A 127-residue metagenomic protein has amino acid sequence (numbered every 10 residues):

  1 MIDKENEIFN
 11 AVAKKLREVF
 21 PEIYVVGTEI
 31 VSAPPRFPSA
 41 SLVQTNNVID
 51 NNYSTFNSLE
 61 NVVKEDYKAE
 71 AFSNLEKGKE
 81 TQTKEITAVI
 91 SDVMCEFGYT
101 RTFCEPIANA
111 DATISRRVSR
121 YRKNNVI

Functional and structural regions predicted by a protein language model:
M1-D3, E60-N61, V126-I127: Compositionally biased, intrinsically disordered low-complexity segments enriched in polar/Pro/Gly and often Gln
M1-S54: Small/polar-rich, solvent-exposed N-terminal microdomains that initiate assembly or binding
I8-F20, E85-G98: Amphipathic alpha-helical segments
N47-V48, N74-K77: Short Gly/Pro-enriched loop/turn and capping motifs at secondary-structure junctions
S54-E60: Vicinal oxygen chelate
N61-L75, S115-N125: Oligomerization/assembly interface segments of phage tail-like spikes and tubes
E76-E85: Short, conserved charged micro-motifs
A88-I127: Acidic-leaning, charged glycine-interspersed low-complexity segments
